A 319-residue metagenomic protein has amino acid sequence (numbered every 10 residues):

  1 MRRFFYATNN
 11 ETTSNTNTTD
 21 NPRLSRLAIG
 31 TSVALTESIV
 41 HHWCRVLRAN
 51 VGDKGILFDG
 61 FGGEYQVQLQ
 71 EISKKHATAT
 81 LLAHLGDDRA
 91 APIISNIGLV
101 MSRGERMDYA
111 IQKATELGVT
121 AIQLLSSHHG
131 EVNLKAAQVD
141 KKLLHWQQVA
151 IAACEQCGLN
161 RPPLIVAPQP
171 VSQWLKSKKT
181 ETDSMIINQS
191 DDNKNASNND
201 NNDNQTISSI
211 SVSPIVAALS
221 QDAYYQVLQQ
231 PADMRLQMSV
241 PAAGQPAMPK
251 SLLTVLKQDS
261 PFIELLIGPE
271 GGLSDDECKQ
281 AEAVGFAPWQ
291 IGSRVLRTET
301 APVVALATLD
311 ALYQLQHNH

Functional and structural regions predicted by a protein language model:
M1-G86, N204-I207: N-terminal positively charged helical leader segments and presequences
A79, P162-V166, P288: Generic structural signal for residues in well-ordered beta-strands
D88-D191, N204-M234: RNA substrate-binding interface of SAM-dependent RNA methyltransferases
D222-Q230, A243-K257: Short loop-to-alpha-helix "cap/lid" segments that border enzyme active sites across diverse enzyme classes
S260-L266, E270-D276: A C-terminal functional module that forms or caps the active site or interfaces directly with catalytic machinery
L273-H319: Structured adenosyl-cofactor binding patch, chiefly the S-adenosyl-L-methionine
